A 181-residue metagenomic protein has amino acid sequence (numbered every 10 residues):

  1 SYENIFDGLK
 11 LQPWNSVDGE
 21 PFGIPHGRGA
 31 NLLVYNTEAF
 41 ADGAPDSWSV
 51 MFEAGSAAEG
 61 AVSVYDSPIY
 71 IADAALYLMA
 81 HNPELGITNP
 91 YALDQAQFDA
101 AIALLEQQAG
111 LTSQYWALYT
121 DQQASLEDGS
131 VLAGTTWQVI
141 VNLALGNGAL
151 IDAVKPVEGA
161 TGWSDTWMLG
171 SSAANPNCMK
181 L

Functional and structural regions predicted by a protein language model:
S1-E127: Extracytoplasmic ligand-binding site segments that recognize negatively charged/polar headgroups
G19-E20, G129-V131, V154-P156: Intrinsically disordered, low-complexity segments enriched in polar/charged residues with Gly/Pro, especially when
L32, L132-A133, T161: A residue-level structural signature of the nucleotidyltransferase/glycosyltransferase Rossmann-like core
A58-V62, G110-T112, G129-L132, G148-I151 (+1 more regions): Loop/turn elements at helix/coil->beta-strand transitions in domains of secreted/extracellular proteins
Q122-A144: Long, well-ordered mid-to-C-terminal structural blocks that present hydrophobic/aromatic surfaces
T136, I140, L145-L181: Extracytoplasmic/periplasmic substrate-recognition and gating elements
